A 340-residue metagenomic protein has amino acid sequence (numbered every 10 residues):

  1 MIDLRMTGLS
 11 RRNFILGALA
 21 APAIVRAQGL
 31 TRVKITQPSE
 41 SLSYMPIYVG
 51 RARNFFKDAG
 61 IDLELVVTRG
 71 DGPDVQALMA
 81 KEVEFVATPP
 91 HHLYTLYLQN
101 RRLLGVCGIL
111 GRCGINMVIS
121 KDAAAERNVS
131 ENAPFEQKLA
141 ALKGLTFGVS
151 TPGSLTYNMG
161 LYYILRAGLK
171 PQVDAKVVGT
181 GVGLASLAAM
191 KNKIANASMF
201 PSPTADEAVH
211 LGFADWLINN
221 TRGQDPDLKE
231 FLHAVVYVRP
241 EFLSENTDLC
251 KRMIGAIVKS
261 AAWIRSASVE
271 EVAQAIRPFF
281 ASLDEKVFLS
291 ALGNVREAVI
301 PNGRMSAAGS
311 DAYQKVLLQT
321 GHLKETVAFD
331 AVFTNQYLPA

Functional and structural regions predicted by a protein language model:
M1-L9, N13, G17-A21: N-terminal secretory signal peptides
Q28-Q172, V177-T180, N196-S202, N219: Short, glycine-/small- and polar/acidic-enriched structural segments that line small-molecule recognition paths
M45, G111-M117, D122-A123, A214-D215 (+3 more regions): Small-molecule pocket liners
D58, A124-S130, G223-K229, E297-S306: Short, solvent-exposed loop/beta-turn-alpha elements that line the ligand-binding surface or hinge of extracytoplasmic
A185-R277: Pocket-lining segment of extracytoplasmic ligand-binding domains
S244-L323: Secondary-structure end/capping motifs
Q314-A340: Conserved C-terminal helix/tail region of periplasmic/extracytoplasmic solute-binding proteins
